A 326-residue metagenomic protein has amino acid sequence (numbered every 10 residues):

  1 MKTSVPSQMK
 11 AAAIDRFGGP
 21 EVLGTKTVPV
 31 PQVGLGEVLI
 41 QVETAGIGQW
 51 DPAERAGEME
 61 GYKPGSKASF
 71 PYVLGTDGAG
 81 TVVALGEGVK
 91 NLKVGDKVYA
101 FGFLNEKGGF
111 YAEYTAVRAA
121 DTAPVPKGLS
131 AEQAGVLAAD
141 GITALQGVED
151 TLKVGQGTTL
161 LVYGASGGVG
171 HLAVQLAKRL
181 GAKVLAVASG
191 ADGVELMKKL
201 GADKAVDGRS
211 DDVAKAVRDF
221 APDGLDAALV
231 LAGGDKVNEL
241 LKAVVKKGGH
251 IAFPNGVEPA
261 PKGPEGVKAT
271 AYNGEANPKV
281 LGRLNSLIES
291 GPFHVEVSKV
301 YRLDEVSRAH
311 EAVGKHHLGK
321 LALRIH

Functional and structural regions predicted by a protein language model:
K2-T3, P292-E296, H310-H326: C-terminal capping/lid region of NAD(P)-dependent oxidoreductase domains
P29-I47, M59-L104: Glycine-rich beta-strand-centered segment in the early N-terminal region that forms part of a ligand/cofactor-binding
A53, G65-P71, T76, V89-N91 (+1 more regions): NAD(P)H dinucleotide-binding glycine-rich loop of Rossmann-like/cofactor-binding domains, especially the beta1-alpha1
V94, G135-S210: Mid-domain Rossmann-like dinucleotide-binding core that forms the NAD(H)/NADP(H) cofactor-binding site
Y99, V206, D226-L229, A252: N-terminal Rossmann-like NAD(P) cofactor-binding module of classical short-chain dehydrogenase/reductase
F110-Y111, S189-L196, P259, V280: Short, glycine/polar-rich helix-capping loops at beta-to-alpha or helix-loop-helix junctions that flank or form
D212-D223: Short amphipathic alpha-helix with an adjacent loop that forms part of the alpha/beta core around
A232-E296, L303, I325-H326: Glycine-rich phosphate-binding loop and adjacent beta-alpha segment of Rossmann(oid) nucleotide-cofactor-binding
